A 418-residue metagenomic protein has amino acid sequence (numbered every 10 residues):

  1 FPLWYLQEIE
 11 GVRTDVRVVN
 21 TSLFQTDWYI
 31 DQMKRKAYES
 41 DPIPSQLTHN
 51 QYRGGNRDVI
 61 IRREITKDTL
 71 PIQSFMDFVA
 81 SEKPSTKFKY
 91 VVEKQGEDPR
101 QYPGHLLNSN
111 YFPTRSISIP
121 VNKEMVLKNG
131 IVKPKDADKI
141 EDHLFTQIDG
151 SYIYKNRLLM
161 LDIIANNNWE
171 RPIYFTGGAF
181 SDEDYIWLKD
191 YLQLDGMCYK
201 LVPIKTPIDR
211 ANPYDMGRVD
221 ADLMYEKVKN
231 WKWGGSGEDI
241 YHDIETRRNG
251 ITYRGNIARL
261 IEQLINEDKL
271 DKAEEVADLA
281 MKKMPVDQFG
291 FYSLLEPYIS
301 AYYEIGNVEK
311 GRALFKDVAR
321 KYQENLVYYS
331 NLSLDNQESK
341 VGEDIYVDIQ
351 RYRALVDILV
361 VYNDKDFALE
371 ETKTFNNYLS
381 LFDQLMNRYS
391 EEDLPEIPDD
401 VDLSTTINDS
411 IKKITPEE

Functional and structural regions predicted by a protein language model:
P2-E418: ER/secretory pathway lumenal C-terminal domains and tails of membrane proteins involved in glycoprotein biogenesis
